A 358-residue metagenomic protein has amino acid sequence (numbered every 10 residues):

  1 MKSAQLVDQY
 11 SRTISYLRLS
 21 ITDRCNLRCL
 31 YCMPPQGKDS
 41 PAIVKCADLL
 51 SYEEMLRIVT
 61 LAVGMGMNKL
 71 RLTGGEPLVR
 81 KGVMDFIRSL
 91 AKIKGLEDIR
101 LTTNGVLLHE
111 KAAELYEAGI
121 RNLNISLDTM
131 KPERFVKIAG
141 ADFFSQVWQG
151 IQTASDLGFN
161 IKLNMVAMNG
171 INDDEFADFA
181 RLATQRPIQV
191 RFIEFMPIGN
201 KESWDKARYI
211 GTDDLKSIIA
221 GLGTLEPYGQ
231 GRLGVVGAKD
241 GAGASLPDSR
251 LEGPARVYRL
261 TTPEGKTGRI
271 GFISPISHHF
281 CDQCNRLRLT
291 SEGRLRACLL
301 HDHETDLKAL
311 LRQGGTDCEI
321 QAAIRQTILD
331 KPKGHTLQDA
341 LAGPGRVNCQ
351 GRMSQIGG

Functional and structural regions predicted by a protein language model:
M1-V7, L233-V235, K239, K266-G268 (+1 more regions): Radical SAM enzyme core and accessory elements
Y10-Y52: Canonical Radical SAM [4Fe-4S] cluster-binding loop centered on the CxxxCxxC motif and its immediate flanking residues
L27, P132-E133, H279, T305: Glycine-centered loop/turn positions within well-structured domains that cap or flank conserved ligand/cofactor-binding
R28, C32, R80, E133 (+3 more regions): Residues that scaffold the ATP/ADP-binding catalytic core of kinase and kinase-like folds
G37-P41, M130-P132, P197-N200, T305: A short, flexible beta-alpha/helix-coil linker loop
L49-L72, E76-I193: Radical SAM/AdoMet-radical enzyme domain recognition
T103, G229, S274: Short loop/edge segments at beta-strand edges and connector loops that shape dinucleotide/nucleotide cofactor-binding
E133-V136, A141-W148, Q152-R269: Radical SAM enzyme [4Fe-4S]-AdoMet core and its adjacent flexible, acidic and glycine-rich loops/tails across
